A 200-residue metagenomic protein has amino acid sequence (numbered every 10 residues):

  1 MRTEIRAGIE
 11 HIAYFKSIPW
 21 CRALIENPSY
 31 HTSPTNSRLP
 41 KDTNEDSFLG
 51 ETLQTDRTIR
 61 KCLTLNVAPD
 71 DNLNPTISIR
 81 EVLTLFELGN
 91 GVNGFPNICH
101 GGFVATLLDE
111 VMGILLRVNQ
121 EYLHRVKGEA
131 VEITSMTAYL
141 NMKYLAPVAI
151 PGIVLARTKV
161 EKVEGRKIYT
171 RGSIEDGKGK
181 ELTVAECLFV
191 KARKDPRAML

Functional and structural regions predicted by a protein language model:
M1-I150, V163-L200: Terminal targeting signals and extreme-terminal segments of soluble enzymes
I150-R157: A structural-propensity feature for long, helix-poor, extended segments
